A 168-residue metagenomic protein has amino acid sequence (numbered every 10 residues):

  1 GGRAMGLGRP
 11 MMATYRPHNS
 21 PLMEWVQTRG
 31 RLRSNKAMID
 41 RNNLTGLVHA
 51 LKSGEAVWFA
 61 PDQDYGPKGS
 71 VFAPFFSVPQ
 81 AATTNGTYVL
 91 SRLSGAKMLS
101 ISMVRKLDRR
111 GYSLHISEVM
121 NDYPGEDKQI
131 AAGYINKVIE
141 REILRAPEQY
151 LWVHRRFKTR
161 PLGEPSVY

Functional and structural regions predicted by a protein language model:
G1-E55: Conserved nucleotide-cofactor-binding alpha/beta core module
G6-P10, N42-Y168: Non-catalytic C-terminal accessory region of glycerolipid acyltransferases and related lyso-lipid remodeling enzymes
